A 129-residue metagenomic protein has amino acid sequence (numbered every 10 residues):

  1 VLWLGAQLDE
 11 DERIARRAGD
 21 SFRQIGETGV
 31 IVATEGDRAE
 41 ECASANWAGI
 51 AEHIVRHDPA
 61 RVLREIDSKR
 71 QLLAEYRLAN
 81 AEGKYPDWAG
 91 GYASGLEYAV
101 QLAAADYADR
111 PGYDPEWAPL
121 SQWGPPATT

Functional and structural regions predicted by a protein language model:
V1-L4: Replace "small metal-dependent catalytic modules" with "small catalytic or cofactor-binding modules
A6-D9, T34, A103: Exposed, low-complexity/repetitive linear segments and helix-based recognition motifs, biased toward charged/polar
Q7-R16, D58-Y92, L96-Y98: Amphipathic alpha-helical oligomerization segments
E12-E35: N-terminal first-folded block
R16-R23, A81-Y85, P111-P115: Residue-level signal for secondary-structure boundary elements
E27-R61, D67, Q71: A short, structured beta-strand/loop element
A89-T129: Long, amphipathic alpha-helical surface segments
